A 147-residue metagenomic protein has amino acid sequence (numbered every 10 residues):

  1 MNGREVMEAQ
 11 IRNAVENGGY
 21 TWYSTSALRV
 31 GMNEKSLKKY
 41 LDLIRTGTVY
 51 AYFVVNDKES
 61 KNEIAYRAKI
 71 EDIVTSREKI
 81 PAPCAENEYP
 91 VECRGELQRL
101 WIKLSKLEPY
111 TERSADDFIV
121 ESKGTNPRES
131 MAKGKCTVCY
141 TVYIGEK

Functional and structural regions predicted by a protein language model:
M1-T48, V55-K58, G124-K147: Compositionally biased, charged N-terminal/linker segments
M1-V6, N62-A65, T75-K147: Contiguous surface segments at macromolecular interaction interfaces
V49, Y66: Residue-level detector of short, conserved catalytic/binding motifs and their immediate flanks
A68-I70: Conserved hydrophobic positions within beta-strands
